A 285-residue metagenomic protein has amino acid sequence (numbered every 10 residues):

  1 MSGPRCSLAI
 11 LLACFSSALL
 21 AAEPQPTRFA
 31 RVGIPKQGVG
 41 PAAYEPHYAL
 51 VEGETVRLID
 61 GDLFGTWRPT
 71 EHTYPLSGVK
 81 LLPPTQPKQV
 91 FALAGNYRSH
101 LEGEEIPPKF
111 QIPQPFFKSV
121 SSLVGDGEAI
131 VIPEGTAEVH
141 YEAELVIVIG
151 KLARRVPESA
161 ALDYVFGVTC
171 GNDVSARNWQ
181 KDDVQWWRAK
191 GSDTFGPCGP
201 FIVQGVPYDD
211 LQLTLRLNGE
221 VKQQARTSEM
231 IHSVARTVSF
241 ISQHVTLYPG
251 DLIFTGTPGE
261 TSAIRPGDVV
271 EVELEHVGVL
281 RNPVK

Functional and structural regions predicted by a protein language model:
S7-A18: Bacterial N-terminal signal peptides
A21-P113, V206, T214, E273: N-terminal non-catalytic cap/leader segment that marks the start of a structured domain
P24, R177-K285: Catalytic-pocket segment enriched in acidic/His residues
P35-Q37, Y97-R98, L152-R154, P258-S262 (+1 more regions): Short, charged beta-turn/beta-strand-edge "cap" motif at the junction between a beta-strand and an adjacent loop
K80-L82, E104-E105, I130-V139, E144 (+3 more regions): A generic local secondary-structure boundary/capping motif
K109-D126, Y141, E271-E275: Structural signature of FAD isoalloxazine-binding scaffolds in flavoprotein oxidoreductases
